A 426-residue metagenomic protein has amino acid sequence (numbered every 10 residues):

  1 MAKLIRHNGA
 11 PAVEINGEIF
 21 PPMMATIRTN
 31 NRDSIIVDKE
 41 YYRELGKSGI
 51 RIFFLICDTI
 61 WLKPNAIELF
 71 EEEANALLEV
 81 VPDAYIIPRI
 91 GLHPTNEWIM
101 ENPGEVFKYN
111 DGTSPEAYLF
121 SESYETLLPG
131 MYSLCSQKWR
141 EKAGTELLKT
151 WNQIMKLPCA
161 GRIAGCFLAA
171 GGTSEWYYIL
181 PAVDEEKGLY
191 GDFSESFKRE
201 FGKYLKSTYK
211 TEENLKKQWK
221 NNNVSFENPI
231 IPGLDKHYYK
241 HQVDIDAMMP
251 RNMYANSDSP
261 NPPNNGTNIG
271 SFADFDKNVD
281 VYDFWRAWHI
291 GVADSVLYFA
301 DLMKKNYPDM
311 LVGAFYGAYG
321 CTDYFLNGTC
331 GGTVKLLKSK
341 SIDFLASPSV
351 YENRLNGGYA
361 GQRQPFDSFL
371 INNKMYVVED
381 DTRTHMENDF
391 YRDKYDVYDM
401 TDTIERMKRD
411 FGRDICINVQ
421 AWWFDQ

Functional and structural regions predicted by a protein language model:
M1-L45: N-terminal carbohydrate-binding accessory modules
P21-R32, F53-I67, Y124-T145, Y204-L205 (+6 more regions): The substrate-binding groove and active-site-proximal loops of carbohydrate-active enzymes, especially glycoside
P22-M24, I52, D83-I87, I163-F167 (+4 more regions): Structural preference for beta-strand elements that scaffold enzyme active sites
V37-F120, E141-G144, W151-M155, Y298-N306: Aromatic-lined substrate-binding rim segments of carbohydrate-active enzymes
Y42-K47, E73-D83, P158, V334-K340 (+1 more regions): Acidic (Asp/Glu)-rich catalytic clusters
L62-K63, P94-M100, G172-Y178, G320-Y324 (+2 more regions): Short catalytic/ligand-binding loop motif for oxyanion handling, primarily in non-cytosolic enzymes, centered on
N102-L336, I342, Y359: Polysaccharide-binding and catalytic clefts of secreted carbohydrate-active enzymes
Y307, G313-Q426: Hydrophobic targeting/anchoring helices
